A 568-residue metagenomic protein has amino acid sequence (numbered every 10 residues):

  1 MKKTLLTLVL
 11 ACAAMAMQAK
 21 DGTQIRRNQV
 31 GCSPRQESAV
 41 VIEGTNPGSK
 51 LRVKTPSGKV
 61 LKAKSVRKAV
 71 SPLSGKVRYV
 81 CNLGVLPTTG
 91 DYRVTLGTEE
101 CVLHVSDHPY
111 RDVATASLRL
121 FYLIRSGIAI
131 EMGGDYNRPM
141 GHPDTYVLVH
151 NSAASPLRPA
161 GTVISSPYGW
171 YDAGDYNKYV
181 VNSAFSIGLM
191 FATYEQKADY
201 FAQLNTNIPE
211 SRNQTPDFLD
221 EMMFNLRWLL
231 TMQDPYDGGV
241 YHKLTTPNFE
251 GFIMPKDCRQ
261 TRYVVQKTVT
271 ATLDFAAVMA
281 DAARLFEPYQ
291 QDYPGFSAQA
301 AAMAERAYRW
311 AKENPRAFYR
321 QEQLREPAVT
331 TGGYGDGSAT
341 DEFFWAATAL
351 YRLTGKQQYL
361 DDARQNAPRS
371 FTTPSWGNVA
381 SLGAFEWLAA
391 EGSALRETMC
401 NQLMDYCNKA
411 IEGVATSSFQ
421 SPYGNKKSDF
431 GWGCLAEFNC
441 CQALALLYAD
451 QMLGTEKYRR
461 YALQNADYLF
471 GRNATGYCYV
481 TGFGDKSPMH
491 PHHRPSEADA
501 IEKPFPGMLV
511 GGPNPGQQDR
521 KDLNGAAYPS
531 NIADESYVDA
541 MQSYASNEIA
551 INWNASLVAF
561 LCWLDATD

Functional and structural regions predicted by a protein language model:
M1-T4: Positively charged n-region of N-terminal signal peptides that target proteins for export
V9-Q18: Hydrophobic h-region of N-terminal signal peptides that target proteins for export in Gram-negative bacteria
K20-V30: Short, compositionally biased P/S/T/A/G/V-rich stretches that sit at domain boundaries
Q29-G97, C101, D107, L123-G188 (+5 more regions): Aromatic (Trp/Tyr) and acidic
E210, Q214: Acidic, glycine-anchored loop motifs typical of Ca2+
P216-D237: Carboxylate/His-rich catalytic cores and anion/metal-binding grooves
Q233-H242, P315-Q321, G355, A415-T416: Proline-centered turn/helix-capping motifs that create local helix->coil transitions or kinks
A367-T373: Solenoid-like repeat scaffolds
